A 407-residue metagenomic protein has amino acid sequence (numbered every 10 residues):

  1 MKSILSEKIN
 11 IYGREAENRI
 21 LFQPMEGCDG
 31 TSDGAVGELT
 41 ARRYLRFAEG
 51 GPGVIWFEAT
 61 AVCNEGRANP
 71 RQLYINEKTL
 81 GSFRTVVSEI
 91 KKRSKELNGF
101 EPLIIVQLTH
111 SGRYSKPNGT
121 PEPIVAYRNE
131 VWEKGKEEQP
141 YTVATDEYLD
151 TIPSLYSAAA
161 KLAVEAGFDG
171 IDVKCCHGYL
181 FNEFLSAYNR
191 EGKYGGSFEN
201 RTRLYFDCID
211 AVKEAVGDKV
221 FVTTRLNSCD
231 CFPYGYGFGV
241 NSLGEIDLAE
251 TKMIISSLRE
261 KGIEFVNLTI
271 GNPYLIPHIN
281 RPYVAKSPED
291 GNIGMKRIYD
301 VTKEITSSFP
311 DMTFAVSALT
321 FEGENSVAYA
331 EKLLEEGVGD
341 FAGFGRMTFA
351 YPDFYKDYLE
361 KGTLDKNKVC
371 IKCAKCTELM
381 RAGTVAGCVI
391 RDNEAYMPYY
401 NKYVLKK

Functional and structural regions predicted by a protein language model:
M1-K407: Flavin-dependent oxidoreductase catalytic cores
